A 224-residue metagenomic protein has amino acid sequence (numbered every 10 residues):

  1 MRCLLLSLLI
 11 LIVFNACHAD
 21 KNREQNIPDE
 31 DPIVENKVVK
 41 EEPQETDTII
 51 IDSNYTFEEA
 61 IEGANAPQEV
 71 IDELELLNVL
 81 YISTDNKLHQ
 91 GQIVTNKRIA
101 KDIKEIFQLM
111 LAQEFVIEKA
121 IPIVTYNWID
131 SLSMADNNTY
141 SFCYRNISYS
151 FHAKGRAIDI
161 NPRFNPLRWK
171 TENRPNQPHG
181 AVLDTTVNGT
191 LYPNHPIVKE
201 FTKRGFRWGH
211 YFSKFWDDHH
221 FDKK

Functional and structural regions predicted by a protein language model:
L4-I12: Sec-dependent N-terminal signal peptides
F14-A16: C-terminal motif of bacterial Sec signal peptides marking the signal peptidase cleavage site
H18-D20: Bacterial signal peptide processing site
N22-Q44: Post-signal peptide N-terminal segment of mature Sec-exported envelope proteins
P67-L132: Active-site acidic/histidine clusters and adjacent loop/turn architecture that either coordinate catalytic ions
I117-R156, N165-L167: Active-site-adjacent loop/helix surface patches within enzyme catalytic domains that shape the substrate-binding cleft
N146-Y149, K154-K224: Catalytic cores and adjacent binding grooves of peptidoglycan-active enzymes
